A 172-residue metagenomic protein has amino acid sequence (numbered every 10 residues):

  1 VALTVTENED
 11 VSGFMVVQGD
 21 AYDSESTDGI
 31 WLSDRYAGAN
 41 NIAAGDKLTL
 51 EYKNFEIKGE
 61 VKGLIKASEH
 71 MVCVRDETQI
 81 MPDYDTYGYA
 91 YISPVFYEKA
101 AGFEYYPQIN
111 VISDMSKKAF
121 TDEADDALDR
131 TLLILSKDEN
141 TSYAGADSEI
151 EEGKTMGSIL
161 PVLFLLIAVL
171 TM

Functional and structural regions predicted by a protein language model:
V1-M172: Membrane transport/envelope proteins' first extracytoplasmic loop
